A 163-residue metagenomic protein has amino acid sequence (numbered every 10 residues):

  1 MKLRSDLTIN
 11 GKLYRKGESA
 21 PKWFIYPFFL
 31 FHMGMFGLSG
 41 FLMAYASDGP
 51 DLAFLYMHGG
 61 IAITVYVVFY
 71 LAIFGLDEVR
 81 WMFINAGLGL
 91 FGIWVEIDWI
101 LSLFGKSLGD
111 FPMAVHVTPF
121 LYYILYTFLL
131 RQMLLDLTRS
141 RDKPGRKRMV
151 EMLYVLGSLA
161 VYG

Functional and structural regions predicted by a protein language model:
M1-G40: N-terminal juxtamembrane cytosolic/stromal segments of multi-pass membrane proteins
K2, M33, G60-Y66, P119-R131: Hydrophobic cores of alpha-helical transmembrane segments in multi-pass inner/ER membrane proteins, independent
K12-A20, P50, K106-H116, M133-V150: Membrane-interface helix-loop-helix junctions at boundaries between adjacent transmembrane segments
K12-W23, A72-G89: Alpha-helical transmembrane segments of integral membrane proteins, especially early/N-terminal helices
S39-G59, G75-W81, I100-P119: Membrane-helix interface and helix-disruption motif detector
V67-F83, L129-K147: Cytoplasmic membrane-interface regions of multi-pass membrane proteins
G87-R131: C-terminal halves and exits of single transmembrane alpha-helices
K147-G163: Final/C-terminal transmembrane alpha-helix of multipass membrane proteins
